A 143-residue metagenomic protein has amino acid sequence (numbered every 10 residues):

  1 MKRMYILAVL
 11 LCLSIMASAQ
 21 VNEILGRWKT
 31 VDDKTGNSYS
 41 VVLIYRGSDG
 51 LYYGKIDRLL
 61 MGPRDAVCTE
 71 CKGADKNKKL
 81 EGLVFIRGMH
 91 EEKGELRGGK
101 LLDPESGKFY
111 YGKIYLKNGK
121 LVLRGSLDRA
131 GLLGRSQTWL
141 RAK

Functional and structural regions predicted by a protein language model:
M1-M4: Positively charged n-region of N-terminal signal peptides that target proteins for export
I6-V9: Sec-dependent N-terminal signal peptides
C12-M16: N-terminal signal peptide c-region/cleavage motif recognized by signal peptidases
A17-R27: N-terminal helix-cap/turn-to-beta initiation motif at the start of protein domains
T30-D103, F109-Y110: Central antiparallel beta-sheet cores of small beta-barrel/beta-sandwich binding domains
E70-N77, V122-A130: Short aromatic-glycine motifs in intrinsically disordered, low-complexity regions
N118-L121, L127-K143: Edge beta-strand at a domain terminus
